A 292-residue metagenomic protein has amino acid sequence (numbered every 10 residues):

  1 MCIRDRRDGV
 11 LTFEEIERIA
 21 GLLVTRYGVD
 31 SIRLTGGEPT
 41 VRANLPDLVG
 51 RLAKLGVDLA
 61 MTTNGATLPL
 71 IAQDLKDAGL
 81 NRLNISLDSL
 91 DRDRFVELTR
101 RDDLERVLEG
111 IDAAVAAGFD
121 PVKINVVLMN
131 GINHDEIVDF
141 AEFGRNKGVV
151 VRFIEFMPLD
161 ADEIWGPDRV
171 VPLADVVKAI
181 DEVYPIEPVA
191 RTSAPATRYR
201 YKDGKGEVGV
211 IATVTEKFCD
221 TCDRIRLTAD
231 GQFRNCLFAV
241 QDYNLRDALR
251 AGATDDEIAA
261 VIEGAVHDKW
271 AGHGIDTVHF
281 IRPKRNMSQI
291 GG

Functional and structural regions predicted by a protein language model:
M1-I3: Short, small-residue-biased leader/transition segments that mark boundaries at the very start of proteins
R6-R7: Conserved catalytic-core motifs of eukaryotic protein kinase domains, centered on the activation segment
V10-F13, E17-L34, E38-R152: Radical SAM/AdoMet-radical enzyme domain recognition
V10-F13, R101, P167-A174, A239 (+1 more regions): Short, conserved loop/turn and helix-capping segments at secondary-structure boundaries that abut family-defining
G28, V57, V149-V150, P185 (+2 more regions): Generic structural signal for secondary-structure transition and capping sites
D93-V96, R101-G209, T213, D247-L249: Radical SAM enzyme [4Fe-4S]-AdoMet core and its adjacent flexible, acidic and glycine-rich loops/tails across
E216-G292: Radical SAM enzyme core and accessory elements
